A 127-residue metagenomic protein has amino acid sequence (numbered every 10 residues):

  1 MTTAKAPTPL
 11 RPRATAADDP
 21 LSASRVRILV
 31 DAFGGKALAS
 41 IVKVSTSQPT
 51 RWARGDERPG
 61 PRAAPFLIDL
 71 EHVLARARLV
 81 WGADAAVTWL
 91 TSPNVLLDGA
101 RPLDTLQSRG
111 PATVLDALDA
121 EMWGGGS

Functional and structural regions predicted by a protein language model:
M1-S127: Non-transmembrane "mature" sequence context
